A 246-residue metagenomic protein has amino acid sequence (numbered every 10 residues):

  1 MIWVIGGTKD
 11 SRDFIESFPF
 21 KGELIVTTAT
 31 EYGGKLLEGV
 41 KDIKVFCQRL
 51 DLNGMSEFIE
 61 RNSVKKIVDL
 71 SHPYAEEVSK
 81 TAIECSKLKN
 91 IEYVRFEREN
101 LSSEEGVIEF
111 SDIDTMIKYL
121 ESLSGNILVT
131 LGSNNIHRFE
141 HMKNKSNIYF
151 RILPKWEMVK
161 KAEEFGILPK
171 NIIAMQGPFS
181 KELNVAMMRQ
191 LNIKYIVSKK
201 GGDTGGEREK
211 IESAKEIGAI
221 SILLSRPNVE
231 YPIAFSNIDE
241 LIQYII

Functional and structural regions predicted by a protein language model:
I2-T30: N-terminal basic/disordered segments at the start of proteins
I25-R49, E105-V107, K161-F165: N-terminal beta-loop-helix "entrance" segment that forms/cooperates in small-molecule cofactor or anionic ligand
T28-G34, F96-N100, S133-N135, P154-E157 (+1 more regions): Short, polar loop motifs at secondary-structure junctions
I43-I59, I173-L183: Glycine-rich, highly charged phosphate/nucleotide-binding loops
S56-M116: Glycine/small-residue-rich loop that forms an oxyanion/phosphate-binding "nest" at active or ligand-binding sites
S71, K199-G201, S225-P227: Short secondary-structure boundary segments
I127-I172: Anionic-ligand binding region
E163-K170, M175-V185, L191, Y195 (+1 more regions): A C-terminal functional module that forms or caps the active site or interfaces directly with catalytic machinery
